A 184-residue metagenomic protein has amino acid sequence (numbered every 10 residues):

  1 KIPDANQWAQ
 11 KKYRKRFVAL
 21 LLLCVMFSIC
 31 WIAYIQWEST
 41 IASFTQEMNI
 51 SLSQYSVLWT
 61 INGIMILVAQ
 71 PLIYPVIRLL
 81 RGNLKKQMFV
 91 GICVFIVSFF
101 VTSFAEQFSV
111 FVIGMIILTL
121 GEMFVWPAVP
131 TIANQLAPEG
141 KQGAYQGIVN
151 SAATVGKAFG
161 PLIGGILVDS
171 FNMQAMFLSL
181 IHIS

Functional and structural regions predicted by a protein language model:
I2-C24: Juxtamembrane intracellular "pre-TM" segments in multi-pass secondary transporters
A19-M26, C30-L58: Helix-loop boundary and gating motifs at the non-cytosolic
A69-G82: Helix-to-loop junctions at the C-terminal end of transmembrane segments in multipass secondary transporters
K86-V101: Structural signature of the two symmetry-related core transmembrane helices
S103-G114: Helix-loop junctions at membrane interfaces in 12-TM secondary transporters
F124-A137: Intracellular juxtamembrane helix-capping segments at the cytosolic ends of symmetry-related transmembrane helices
K141-S170: A late C-terminal transmembrane helix in Major Facilitator Superfamily
I181-I183: Conserved small/polar residues in nucleotide/adenosyl-binding loops
